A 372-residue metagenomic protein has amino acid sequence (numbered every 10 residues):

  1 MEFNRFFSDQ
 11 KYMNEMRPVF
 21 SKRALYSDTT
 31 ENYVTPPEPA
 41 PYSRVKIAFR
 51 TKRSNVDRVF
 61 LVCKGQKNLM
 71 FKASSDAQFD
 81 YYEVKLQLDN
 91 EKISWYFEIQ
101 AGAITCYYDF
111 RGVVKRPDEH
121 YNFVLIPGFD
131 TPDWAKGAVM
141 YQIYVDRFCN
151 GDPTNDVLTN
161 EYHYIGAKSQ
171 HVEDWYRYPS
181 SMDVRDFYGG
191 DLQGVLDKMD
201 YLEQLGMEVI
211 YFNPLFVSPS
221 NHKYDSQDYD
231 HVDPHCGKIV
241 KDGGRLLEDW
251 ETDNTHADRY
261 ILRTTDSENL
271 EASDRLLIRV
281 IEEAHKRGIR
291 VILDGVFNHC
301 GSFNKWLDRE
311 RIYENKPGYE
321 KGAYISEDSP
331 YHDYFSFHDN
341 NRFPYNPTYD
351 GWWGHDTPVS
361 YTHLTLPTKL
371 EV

Functional and structural regions predicted by a protein language model:
M1-Q142: Glycan-association/targeting regions that enable binding to alpha-glucans and other polysaccharides
R17, T35-A40, R116, I126 (+5 more regions): Intrinsic-disorder/low-complexity coil detector
R50-D57, L88-I93, G102, V195-I210 (+1 more regions): Short, solvent-exposed loop/edge-beta patches enriched in aromatic
A73, G206, R311, L370-E371: Generic low-complexity, intrinsically disordered sequence content enriched in small uncharged/hydrophobic residues
V145-E208, L215-L364: Substrate-binding/active-site clefts of carbohydrate-active enzymes
H363, K369-V372: Single conserved hydrophobic/aromatic residue that forms the stacking wall/gate of nucleotide- or nucleobase-binding
